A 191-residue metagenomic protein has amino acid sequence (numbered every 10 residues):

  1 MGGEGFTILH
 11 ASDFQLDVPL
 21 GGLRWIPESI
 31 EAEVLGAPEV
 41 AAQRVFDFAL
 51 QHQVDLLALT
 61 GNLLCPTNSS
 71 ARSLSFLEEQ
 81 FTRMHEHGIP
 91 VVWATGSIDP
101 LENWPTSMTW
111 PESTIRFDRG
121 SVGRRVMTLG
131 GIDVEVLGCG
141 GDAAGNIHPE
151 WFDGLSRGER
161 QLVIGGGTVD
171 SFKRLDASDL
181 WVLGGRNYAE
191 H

Functional and structural regions predicted by a protein language model:
M1-S75: N-terminal active-site segment of His-dependent metallophosphoesterases
L56, T67-H191: His/Asp/Glu-rich metal-coordinating catalytic cores of metallo-dependent phosphodiesterases/hydrolases acting on
